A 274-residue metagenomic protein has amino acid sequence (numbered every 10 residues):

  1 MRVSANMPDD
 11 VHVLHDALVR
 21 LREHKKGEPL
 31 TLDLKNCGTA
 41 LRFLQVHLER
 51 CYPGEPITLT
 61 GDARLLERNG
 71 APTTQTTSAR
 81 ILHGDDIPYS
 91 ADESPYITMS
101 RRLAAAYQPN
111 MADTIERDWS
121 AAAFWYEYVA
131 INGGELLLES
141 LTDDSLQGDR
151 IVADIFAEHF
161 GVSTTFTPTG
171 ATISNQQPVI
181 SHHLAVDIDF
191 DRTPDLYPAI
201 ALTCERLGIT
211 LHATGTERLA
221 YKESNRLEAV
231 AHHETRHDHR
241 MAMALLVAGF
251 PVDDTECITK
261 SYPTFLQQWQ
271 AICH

Functional and structural regions predicted by a protein language model:
M1-H274: Structural preference for solvent-exposed beta-strand-turn elements and adjacent flexible terminal/loop segments within
